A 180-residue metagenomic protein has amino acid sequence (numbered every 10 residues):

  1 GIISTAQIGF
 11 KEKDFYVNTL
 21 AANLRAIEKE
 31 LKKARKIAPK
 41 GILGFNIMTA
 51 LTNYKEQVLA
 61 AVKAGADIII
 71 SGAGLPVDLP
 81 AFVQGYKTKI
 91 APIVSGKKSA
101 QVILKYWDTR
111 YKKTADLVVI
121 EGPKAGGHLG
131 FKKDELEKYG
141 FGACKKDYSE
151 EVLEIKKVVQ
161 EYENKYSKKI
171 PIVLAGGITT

Functional and structural regions predicted by a protein language model:
G1-Y166: Active-site entrance/lid segments in N-terminal catalytic domains of soluble metabolic enzymes
P171-T179: Glycine-rich beta-strand-to-loop/alpha-helix junction loops that act as flexible
